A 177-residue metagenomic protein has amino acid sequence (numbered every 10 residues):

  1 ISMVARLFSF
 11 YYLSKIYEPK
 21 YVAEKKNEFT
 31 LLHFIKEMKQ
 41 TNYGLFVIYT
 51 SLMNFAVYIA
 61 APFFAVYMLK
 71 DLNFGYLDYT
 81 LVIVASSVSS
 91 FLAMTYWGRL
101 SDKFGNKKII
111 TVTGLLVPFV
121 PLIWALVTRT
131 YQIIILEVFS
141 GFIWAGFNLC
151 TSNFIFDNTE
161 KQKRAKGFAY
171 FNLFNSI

Functional and structural regions predicted by a protein language model:
Y17-I48: Juxtamembrane intracellular "pre-TM" segments in multi-pass secondary transporters
K39-F63, V138: Pair of pore-lining "gating" transmembrane helices in MFS-fold secondary transporters
A60-Y79: Short amphipathic helix-loop junctions that connect adjacent transmembrane helices in Major Facilitator Superfamily/SLC
Y76, T159-N172: Loop-to-transmembrane helix entry/capping segments in MFS-fold secondary transporters and related SLC/MFSD carriers
L92-G105: Helix-to-loop junctions at the C-terminal end of transmembrane segments in multipass secondary transporters
K108-I123: Structural signature of the two symmetry-related core transmembrane helices
A125-E137: Helix-loop junctions at membrane interfaces in 12-TM secondary transporters
G146-E160: Intracellular juxtamembrane helix-capping segments at the cytosolic ends of symmetry-related transmembrane helices
